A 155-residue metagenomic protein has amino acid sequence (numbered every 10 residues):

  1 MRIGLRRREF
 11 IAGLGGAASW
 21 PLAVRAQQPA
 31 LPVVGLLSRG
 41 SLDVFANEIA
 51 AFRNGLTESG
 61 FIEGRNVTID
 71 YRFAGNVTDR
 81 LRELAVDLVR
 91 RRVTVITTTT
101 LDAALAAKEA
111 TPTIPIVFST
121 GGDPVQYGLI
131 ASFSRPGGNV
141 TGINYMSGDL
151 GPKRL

Functional and structural regions predicted by a protein language model:
M1-L155: Short hydrophobic alpha-helices and adjacent helix-cap/hinge residues
